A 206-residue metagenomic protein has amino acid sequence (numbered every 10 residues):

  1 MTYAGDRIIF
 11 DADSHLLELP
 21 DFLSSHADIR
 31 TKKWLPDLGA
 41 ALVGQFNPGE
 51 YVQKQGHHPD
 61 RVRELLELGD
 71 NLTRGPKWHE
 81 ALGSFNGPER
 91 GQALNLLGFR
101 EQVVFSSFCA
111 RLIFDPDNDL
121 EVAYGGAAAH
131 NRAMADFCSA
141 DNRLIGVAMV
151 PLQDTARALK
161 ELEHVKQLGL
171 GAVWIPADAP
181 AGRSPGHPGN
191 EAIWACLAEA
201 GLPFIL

Functional and structural regions predicted by a protein language model:
M1-L206: Helix-coil boundary/capping segments in enzymes
